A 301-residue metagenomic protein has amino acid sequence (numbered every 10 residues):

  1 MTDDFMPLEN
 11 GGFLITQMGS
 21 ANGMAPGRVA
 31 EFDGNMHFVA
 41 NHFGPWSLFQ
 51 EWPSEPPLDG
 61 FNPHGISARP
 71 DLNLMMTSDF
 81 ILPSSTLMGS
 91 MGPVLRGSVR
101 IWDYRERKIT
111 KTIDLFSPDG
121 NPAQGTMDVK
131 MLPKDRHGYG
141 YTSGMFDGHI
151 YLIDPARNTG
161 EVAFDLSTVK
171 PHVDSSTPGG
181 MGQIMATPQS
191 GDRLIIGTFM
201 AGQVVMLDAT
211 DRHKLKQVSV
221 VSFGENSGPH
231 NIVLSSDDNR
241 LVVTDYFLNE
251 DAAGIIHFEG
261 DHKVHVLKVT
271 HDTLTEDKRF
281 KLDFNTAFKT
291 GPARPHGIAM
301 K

Functional and structural regions predicted by a protein language model:
M1, V39-F61, K108-T126, E161-G179 (+2 more regions): Surface-exposed loop and turn segments in beta-propeller and other repeat-based domains that flank or scaffold
M1-P70, D79, S85: Asp-box/WD-like beta-propeller blade repeats and closely related beta-sheet repeat scaffolds
I15-G27, T77-R96, H137-T142, T244-V264: Short, conserved, GDST-rich strand-edge loop motifs in beta-rich repeat architectures
P26-H37, G92-R107, L152, H257-H271: Beta-propeller blade signature
M36-H37, R107, N158, R212-L215 (+1 more regions): Short coil/turn linkers that define WD40 beta-propeller blade boundaries
P56-L207: Beta-propeller domains
G140, S175-V266: Loop/turn-rich, solvent-exposed surfaces of beta-rich toroidal or solenoidal domains
G148, G228-P229, V243-K301: Beta-propeller fold recognition
